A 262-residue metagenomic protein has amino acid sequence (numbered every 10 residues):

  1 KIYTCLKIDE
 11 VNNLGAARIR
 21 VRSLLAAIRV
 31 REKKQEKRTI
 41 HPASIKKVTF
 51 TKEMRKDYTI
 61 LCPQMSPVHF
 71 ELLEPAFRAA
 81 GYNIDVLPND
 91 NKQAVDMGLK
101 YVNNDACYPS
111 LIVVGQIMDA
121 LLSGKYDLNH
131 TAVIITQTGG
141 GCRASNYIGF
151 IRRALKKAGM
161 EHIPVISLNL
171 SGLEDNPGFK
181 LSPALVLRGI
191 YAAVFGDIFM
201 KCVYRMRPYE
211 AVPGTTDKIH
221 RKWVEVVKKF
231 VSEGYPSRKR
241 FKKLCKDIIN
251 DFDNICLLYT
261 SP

Functional and structural regions predicted by a protein language model:
K1-P262: An N-terminal assembly and electron-transfer interface module characteristic of large anaerobic redox and radical
